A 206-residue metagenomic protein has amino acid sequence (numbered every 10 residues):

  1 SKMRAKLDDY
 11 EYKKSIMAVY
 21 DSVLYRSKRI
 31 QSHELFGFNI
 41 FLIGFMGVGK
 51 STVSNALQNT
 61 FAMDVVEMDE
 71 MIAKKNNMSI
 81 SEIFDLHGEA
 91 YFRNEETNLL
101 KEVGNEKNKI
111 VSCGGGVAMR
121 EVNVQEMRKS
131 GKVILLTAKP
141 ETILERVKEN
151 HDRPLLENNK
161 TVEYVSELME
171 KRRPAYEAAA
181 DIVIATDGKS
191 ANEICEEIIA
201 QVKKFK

Functional and structural regions predicted by a protein language model:
S1-L35: Domain-level signature for soluble enzymes in the chorismate/prephenate branch of the shikimate pathway
L42: Hydrophobic anchor at the beta1->P-loop junction of P-loop NTPases
F45: P-loop (Walker A) phosphate-binding loop of NTP-binding proteins
K50: Conserved lysine of the Walker
V53: Hydrophobic positions on the alpha1 helix immediately C-terminal to the Walker A/P-loop
A56, T60, R173-K206: NTP-dependent small-molecule kinase module
E67-V117, V122-Q125, D152-P154, S166: ATP-dependent small-molecule kinase phosphotransfer cores that center on conserved nucleotide phosphate-binding segments
K129-P174: A glycine- and Lys/Arg-enriched "phosphate-lid" helix/loop adjacent to the NTP-binding pocket of small-molecule kinases
